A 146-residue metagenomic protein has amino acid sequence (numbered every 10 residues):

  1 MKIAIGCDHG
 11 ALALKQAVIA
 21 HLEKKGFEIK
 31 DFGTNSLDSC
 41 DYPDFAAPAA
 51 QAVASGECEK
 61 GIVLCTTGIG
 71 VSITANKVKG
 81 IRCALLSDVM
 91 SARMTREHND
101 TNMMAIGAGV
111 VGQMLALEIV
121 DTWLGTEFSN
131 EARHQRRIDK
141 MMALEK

Functional and structural regions predicted by a protein language model:
M1-K2, E23, A49, C58 (+1 more regions): SAM-dependent methyltransferases
A4-G6, G10-A11, V89-K146: C-terminal binding/interaction regions
A4-K24: Glycine-rich phosphate/diphosphate-binding loop of Rossmann-like nucleotide-binding domains
A20, A47, Q51, I73 (+2 more regions): Alpha-helical segments flanking ligand/cofactor-binding loops in enzyme cores
E28-S39: A short beta-strand-loop structural module common to alpha/beta enzyme folds
F45-L85: Helix-adjacent hinge/juxtasegments
